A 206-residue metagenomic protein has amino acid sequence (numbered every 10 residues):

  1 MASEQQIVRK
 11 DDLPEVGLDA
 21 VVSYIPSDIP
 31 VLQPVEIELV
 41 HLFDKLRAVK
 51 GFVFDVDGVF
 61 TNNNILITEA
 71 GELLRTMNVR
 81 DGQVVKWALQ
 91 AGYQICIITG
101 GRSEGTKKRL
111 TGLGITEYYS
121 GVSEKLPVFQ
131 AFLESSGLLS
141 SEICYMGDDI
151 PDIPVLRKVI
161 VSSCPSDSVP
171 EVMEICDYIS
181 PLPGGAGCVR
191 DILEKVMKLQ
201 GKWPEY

Functional and structural regions predicted by a protein language model:
M1-F54, E205-Y206: Non-catalytic pre-domain segments flanking phosphatase-related domains
A48-I65, L156, V189: Asp-based phosphoryl-transfer active-site loop
A48-K50, Y93, S141-E142: Short coil/turn segments at beta-strand junctions that form active-site/ligand-binding loops
V56, G100-G101, V122, S166-V169: Short secondary-structure boundary segments
F60-I67, K107-L113: Short, basic/glycine-rich phosphate-binding loops at helix/coil junctions that contact nucleotide phosphates
N64-W87: Basic, amphipathic juxtamembrane/active-site segments that coordinate anionic phosphate or diphosphate groups
G71-N78, G112, E117-Y119, L126-Y206: Mg2+-dependent phosphoryl-transfer enzymes with acidic/Ser/Thr/Gly-rich catalytic loops
V85-R109, L156: Substrate-recognition element of Asp-dependent hydrolases with the DxDx(T/V) motif
